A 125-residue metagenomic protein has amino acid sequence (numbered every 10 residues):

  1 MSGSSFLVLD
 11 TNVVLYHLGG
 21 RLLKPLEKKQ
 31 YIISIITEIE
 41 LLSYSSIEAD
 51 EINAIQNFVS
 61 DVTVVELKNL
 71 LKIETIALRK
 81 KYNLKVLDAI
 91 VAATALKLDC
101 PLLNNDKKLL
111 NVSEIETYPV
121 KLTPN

Functional and structural regions predicted by a protein language model:
M1-F6, K97-N125: Acidic, PIN/NYN-like endoribonuclease modules and their adjacent C-terminal/linker elements
M1-I33, S43-Q56: Short, well-structured N-terminal submotif of metal-dependent ribonuclease cores
L9, E66, V86, L103-N104: Short beta-strand scaffold positions
V13-V14, T37, L71, I90-V91 (+1 more regions): Alpha-helix capping/helix-boundary segments
K29-I33, D61-T63, E114-L122: Active-site regions of enzymes building and remodeling cell-envelope glycoconjugates
E38, I52-I55, K72: A general structural signal for well-ordered alpha-helical segments in protein cores
S60-K81: Acidic catalytic patch
V86-P101: Acidic, metal-associated active-site segment
